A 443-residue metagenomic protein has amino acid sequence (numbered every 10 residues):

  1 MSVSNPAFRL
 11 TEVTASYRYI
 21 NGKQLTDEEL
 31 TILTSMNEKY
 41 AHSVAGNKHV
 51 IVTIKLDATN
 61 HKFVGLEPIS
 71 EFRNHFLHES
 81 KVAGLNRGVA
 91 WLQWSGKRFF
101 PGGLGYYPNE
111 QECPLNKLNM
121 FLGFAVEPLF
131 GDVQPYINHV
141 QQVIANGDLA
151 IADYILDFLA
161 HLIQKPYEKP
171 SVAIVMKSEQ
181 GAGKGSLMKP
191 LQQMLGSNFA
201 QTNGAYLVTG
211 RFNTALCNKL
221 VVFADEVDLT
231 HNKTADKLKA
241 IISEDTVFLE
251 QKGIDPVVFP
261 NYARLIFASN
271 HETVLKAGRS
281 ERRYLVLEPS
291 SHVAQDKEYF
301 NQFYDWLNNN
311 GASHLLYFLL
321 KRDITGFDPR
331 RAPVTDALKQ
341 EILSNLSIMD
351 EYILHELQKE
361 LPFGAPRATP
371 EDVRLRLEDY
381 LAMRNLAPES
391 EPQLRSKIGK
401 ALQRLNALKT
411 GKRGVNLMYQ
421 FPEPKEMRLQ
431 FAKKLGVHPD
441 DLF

Functional and structural regions predicted by a protein language model:
M1-A150, P166, T214, K359 (+5 more regions): N-terminal nucleic-acid engagement/recognition segments and initiation subdomains in replication, restriction
A7, P108-V221, V227, T234-A235 (+2 more regions): P-loop NTPase catalytic core of nucleic-acid-dependent motor ATPases
R211-C217, E250-A268: AAA+/SF3 P-loop NTPase mechanochemical coupling elements
N218-L220, E244, N261-R264, R279-Y284: Short glycine-/polar-rich loops that comprise or flank the Walker A/P-loop and associated switch/sensor motifs
V221-I242, V274-S280: Conserved AAA+/SF3 P-loop NTPase catalytic/coupling segment centered on the Walker-B
A235-V257: Conserved catalytic/switch belt of AAA+ P-loop NTPases
K276-V293: A short helix-turn-beta junction within AAA+ P-loop NTPase domains corresponding to the substrate/partner-engaging
L320-G364: Conserved alpha/beta core segments of nucleic-acid transaction machinery
